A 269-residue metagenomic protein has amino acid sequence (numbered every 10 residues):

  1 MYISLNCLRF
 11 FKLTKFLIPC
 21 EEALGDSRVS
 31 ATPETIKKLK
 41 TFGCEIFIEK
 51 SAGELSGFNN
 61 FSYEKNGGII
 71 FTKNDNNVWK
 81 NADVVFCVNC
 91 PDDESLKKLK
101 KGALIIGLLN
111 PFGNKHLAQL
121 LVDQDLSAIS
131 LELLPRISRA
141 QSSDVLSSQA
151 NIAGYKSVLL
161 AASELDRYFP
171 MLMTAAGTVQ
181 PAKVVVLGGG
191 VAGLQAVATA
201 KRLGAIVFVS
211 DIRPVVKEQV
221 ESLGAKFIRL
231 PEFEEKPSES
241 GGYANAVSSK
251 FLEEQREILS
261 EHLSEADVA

Functional and structural regions predicted by a protein language model:
L5, K12-L120, Q124: An N-terminal-biased, well-structured beta-alpha scaffold segment characteristic of Rossmann-like dinucleotide-binding
L5-C7, L13-K15, C20-E21, P91-K183: Glycine/serine-rich phosphate-binding loop and adjoining beta1-alpha1 elements at the start of nucleotide-handling
P19, F42-G43, N66, I70 (+8 more regions): Change "in soluble alpha/beta enzymes" to "in soluble alpha/beta proteins
C20-E54, M171-S260: Glycine-rich phosphate/diphosphate-binding loop of Rossmann-like nucleotide-binding domains
K50, N74, L108-N110, L131-E132 (+2 more regions): Short beta->alpha connector loops at strand-helix junctions that form conserved, small/polar/Pro-enriched
Y63-G67, V145-Q149, A225-R229, A246-V247: Short, hinge-like loop/turn segments at secondary-structure boundaries
G68-K80, C90-P91, S238-V268: A structured beta-alpha segment of the ubiquitous adenosine-cofactor-binding alpha/beta core
V85, I105, K226-F227, A269: Short, well-ordered beta-strand core segments
